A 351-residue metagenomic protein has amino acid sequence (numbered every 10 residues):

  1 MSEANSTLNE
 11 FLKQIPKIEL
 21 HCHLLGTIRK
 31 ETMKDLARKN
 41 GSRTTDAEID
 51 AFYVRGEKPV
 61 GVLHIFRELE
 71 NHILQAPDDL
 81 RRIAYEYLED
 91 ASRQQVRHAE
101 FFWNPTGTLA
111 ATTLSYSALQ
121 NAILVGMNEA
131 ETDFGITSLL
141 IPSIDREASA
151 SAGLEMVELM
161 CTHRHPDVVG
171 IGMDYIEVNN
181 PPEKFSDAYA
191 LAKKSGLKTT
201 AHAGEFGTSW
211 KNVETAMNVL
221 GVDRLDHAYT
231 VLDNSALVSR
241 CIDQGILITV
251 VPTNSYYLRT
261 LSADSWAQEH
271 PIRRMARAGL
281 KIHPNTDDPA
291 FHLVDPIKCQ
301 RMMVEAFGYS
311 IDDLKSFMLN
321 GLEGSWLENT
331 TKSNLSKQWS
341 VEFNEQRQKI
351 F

Functional and structural regions predicted by a protein language model:
S2-L197, E205-K211, V219, R224 (+1 more regions): Metal-cofactor-binding active-site regions of metalloenzymes
